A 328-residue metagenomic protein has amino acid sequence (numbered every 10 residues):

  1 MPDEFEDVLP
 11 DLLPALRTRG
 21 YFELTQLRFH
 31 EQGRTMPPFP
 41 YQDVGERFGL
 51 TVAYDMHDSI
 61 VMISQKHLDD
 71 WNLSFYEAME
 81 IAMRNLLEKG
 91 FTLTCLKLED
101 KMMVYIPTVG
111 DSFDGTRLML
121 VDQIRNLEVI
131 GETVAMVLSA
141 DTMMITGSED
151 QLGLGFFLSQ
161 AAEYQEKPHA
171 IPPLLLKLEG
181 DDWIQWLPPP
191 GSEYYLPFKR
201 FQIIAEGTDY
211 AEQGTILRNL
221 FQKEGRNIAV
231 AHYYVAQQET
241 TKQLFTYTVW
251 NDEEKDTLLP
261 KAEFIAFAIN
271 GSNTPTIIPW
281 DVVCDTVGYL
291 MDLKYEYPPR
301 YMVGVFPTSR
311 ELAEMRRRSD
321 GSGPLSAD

Functional and structural regions predicted by a protein language model:
M1-Y76, E80: Extended, well-folded interaction surfaces typified by the phenylalanyl-tRNA synthetase beta subunit core
E6, P10-L13, N72, Y76-L87 (+4 more regions): Generic detector of well-ordered alpha-helical segments enriched in charged/polar residues, highlighting helical
R19, E23, L86-L96, L127-G131 (+3 more regions): Short secondary-structure junctions and interdomain/linker hinges
V52, A82, Y105, P173-L175: Generic structural hydrophobic/aromatic packing signal, biased to beta-strands
V61-E132: Surface-exposed, low-hydrophobicity interaction/linker segments
V137-T142: Short Gly/Ser/Thr- and Asp/Glu-enriched loop/turn motifs at secondary-structure junctions
T146-E149: Short beta-strand-to-loop capping motifs
Q151-D328: C-terminal structured domains
